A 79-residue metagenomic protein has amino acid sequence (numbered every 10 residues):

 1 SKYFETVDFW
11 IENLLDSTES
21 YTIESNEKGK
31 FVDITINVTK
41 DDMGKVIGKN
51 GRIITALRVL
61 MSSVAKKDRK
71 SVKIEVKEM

Functional and structural regions predicted by a protein language model:
S1-K45, V59-M79: RNA-contacting regions in translation and RNA-metabolism proteins, encompassing KH/S1 modules where present
